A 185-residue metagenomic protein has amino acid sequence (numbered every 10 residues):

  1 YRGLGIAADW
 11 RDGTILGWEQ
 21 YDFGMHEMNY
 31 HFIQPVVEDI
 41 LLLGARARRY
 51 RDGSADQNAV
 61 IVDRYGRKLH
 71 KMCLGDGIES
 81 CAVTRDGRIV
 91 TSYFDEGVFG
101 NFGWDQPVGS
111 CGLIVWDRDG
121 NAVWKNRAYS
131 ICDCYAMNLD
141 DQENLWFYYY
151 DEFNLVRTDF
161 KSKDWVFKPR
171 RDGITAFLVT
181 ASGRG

Functional and structural regions predicted by a protein language model:
Y1, L42-S54, V90-S110: Short, conserved, GDST-rich strand-edge loop motifs in beta-rich repeat architectures
Y1-I6, W10-A47: Blade-loop segments of beta-propeller domains
R2-W10, A55-Y65, D105-G120: Beta-propeller blade signature
T14-G24, G66-C73, N121-A128, K163-P169: A short beta-strand motif characteristic of beta-propeller blades
F23-E38, C73-R85, Y129-N138, R170-R184: Repeated scaffold domains used in trafficking and secretory/extracellular systems, primarily beta-propellers
I40-L41, I89, L145, R184-G185: Hydrophobic beta-strand positions that form the internal "hydrophobic ladder" of WD40/Gbeta-like beta-propeller blades
R48-C81, R88-T91: Long, hydrophobic, well-ordered secondary-structure blocks that form the structural core and pocket-lining surfaces
V83, S92-P169: Acidic, serine/threonine- and glycine-rich low-complexity intrinsically disordered segments that serve as flexible
